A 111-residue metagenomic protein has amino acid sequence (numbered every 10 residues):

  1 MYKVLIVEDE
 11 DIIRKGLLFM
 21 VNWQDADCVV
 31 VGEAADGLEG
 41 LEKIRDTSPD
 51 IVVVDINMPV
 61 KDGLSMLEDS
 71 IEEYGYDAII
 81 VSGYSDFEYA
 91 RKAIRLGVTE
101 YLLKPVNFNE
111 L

Functional and structural regions predicted by a protein language model:
M1-K3: Non-catalytic signal-transmission and effector/linker regions of two-component phosphorelay proteins
L5, V29-G32, E100: Structural signal for short hydrophobic segments within the conserved structured cores of catalytic domains across
E8: Conserved acidic carboxylate
D11-G32, D46: Two-component/phosphorelay signaling modules centered on CheY-like receiver
M20, Q24, E33-A35, D69 (+2 more regions): Alpha-helical structural signal in soluble globular domains
V31-L38, G63: Conserved Asp/Asn-Gly motif in the active-site loop of CheY-like receiver
L41-L111: CheY-like receiver
